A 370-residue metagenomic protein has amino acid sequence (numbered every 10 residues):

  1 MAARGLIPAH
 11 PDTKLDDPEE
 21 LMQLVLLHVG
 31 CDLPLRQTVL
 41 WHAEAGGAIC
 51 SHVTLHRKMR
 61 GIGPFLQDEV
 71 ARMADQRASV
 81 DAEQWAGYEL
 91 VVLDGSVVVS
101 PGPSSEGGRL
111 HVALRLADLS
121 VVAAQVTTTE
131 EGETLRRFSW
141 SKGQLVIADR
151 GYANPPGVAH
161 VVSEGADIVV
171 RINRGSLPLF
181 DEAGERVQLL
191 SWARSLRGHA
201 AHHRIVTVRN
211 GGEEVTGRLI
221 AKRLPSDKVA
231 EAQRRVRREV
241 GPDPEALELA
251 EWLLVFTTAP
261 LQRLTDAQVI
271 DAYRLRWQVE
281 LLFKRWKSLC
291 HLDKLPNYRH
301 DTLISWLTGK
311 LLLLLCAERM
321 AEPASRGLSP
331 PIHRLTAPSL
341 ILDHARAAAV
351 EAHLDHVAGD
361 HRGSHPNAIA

Functional and structural regions predicted by a protein language model:
M1-D32, L40-W41, I49-C50, T54-L55 (+2 more regions): Single, function-defining residue in the core of a domain
L35: Helix-turn-helix DNA-binding elements, focusing on the entry/boundary residues of the two helices that contact DNA
A43-S104: Active-site- or DNA-interface-adjacent structural scaffold in DNA-acting proteins
